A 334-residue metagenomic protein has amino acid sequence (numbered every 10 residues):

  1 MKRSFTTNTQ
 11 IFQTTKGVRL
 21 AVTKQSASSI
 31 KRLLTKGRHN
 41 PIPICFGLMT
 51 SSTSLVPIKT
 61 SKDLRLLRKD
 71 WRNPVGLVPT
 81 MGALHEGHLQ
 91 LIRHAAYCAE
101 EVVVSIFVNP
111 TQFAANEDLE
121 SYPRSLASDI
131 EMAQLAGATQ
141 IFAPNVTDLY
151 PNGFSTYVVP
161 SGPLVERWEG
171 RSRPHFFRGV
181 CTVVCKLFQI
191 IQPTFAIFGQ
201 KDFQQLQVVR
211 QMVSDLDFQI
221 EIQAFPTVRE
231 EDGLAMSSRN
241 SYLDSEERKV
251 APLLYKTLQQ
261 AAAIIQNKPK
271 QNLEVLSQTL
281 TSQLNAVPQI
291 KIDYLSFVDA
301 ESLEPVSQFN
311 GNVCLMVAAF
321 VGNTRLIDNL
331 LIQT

Functional and structural regions predicted by a protein language model:
F5, I11, I30-L34, I44-L48: N-terminal mitochondrial targeting presequence
N8, H39-N40: Intrinsic-disorder-associated, low-complexity terminal segments enriched in Asp/Asn/His/Tyr and depleted of Lys/Arg
N8-Q10, K16-V18, Q25: Short, low-complexity, charge-dense intrinsically disordered segments
I44-Q289, V298-S302, N323, L330-L331: Nucleotidyltransferase catalytic core that binds NTPs
I292-Q308, M316: A conserved acidic, glycine/proline-rich C-terminal tail/linker
P305-V306, C314-T334: Short, basic/aromatic-enriched C-terminal tail that caps enzymatic domains
